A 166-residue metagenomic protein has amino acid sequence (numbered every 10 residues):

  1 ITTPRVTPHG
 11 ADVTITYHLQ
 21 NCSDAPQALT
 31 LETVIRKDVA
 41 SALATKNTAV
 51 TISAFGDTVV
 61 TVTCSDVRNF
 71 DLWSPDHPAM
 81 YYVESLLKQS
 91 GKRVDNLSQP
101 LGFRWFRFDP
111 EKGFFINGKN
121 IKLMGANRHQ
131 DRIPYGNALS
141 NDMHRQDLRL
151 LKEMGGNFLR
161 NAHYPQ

Functional and structural regions predicted by a protein language model:
I1-Q166: Secreted/periplasmic carbohydrate-active enzymes, especially glycoside hydrolases
